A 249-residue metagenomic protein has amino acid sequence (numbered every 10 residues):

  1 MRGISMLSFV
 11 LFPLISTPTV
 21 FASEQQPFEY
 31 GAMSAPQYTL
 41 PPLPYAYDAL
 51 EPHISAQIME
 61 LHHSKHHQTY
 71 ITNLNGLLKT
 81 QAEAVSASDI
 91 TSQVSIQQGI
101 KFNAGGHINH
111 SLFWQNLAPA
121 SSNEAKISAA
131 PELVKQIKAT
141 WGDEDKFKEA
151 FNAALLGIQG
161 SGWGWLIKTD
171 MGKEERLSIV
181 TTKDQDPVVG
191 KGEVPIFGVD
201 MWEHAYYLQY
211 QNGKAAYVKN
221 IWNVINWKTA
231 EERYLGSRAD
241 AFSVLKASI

Functional and structural regions predicted by a protein language model:
M1-L7: Bacterial N-terminal signal peptides that target proteins for export
S8-S16: Bacterial N-terminal signal peptides
F21-I249: Feature for soluble, non-membrane regions of globular proteins
